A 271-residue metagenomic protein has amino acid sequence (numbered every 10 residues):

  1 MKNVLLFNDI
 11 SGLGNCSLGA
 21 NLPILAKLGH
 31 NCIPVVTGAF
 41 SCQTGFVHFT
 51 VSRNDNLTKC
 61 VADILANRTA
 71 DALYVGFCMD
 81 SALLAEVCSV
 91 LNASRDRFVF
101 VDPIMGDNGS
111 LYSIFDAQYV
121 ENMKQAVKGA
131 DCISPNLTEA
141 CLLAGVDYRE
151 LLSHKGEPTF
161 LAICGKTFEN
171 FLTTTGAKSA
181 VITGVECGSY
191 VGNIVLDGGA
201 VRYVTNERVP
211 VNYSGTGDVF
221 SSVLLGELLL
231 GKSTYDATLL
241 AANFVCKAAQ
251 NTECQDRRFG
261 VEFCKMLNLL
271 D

Functional and structural regions predicted by a protein language model:
K2-V101, M105-S113, L267-L270: Conserved N-terminal subdomain of the carbohydrate kinase-like
F7, L28, I64-N67, A93-S94 (+6 more regions): Change "in soluble alpha/beta enzymes" to "in soluble alpha/beta proteins
S11, G38-F40, M79, M105-D107 (+4 more regions): Glycine-rich beta-alpha junction loops
G12-L13, V201-G215: Short pre-catalytic strand/loop immediately N-terminal to key active-site residues, enriched for Gly-Thr
I114-V201: Conserved phosphate/ATP/ADP-binding segment of small-molecule kinases
L142, V211-L240: Short, small-residue alpha-helix embedded
Y235-D271: Charged C-terminal helix
